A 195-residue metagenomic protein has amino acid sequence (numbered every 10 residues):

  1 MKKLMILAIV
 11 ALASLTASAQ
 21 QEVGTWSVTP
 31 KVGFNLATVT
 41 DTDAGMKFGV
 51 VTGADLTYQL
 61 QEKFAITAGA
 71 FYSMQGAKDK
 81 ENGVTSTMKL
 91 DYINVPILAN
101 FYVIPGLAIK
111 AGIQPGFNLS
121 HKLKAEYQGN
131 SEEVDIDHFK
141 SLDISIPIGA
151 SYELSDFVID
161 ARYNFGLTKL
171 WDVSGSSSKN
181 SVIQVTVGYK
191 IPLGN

Functional and structural regions predicted by a protein language model:
M1-G24, L193-N195: Cleavable N-terminal export/targeting peptides
Q20-L36: Transmembrane beta-strand segments of Gram-negative outer membrane beta-barrel proteins
V23, Q61, I104, L154-F157 (+1 more regions): Outer-membrane beta-barrel channels and translocator barrels
G24-V28, A44-V50, K89-I93, K140-I146 (+2 more regions): Residues that define the transmembrane beta-barrel architecture of outer-membrane proteins
V28-P30, I66-A68, V95, I109-I113 (+3 more regions): Transmembrane beta-strands of outer-membrane beta-barrel proteins
F34-T38, Y72-G76, P115-L119, L154-D156 (+2 more regions): Transmembrane beta-strands of outer-membrane beta-barrel pores
T38-A44, M74-Y92, L119-L142, K169-S181: Flexible, solvent-exposed loop segments that connect beta-strands
D55-T57, L98-F101, P147-E153, D160 (+1 more regions): Transmembrane beta-barrel domains of outer membrane proteins
